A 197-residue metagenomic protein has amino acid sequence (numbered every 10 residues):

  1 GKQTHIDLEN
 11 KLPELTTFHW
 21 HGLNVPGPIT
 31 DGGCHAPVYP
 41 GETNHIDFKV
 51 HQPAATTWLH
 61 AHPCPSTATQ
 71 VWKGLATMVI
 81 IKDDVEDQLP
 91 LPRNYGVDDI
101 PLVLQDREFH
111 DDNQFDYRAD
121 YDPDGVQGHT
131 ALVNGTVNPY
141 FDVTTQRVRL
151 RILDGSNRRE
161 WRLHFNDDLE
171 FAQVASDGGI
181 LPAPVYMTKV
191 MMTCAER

Functional and structural regions predicted by a protein language model:
G1-H5, T43-H45, V97-P101, N138 (+2 more regions): Intrinsic-disorder/low-complexity, polar/charged segments enriched in Ser/Thr/Lys/Arg/Asp/Glu/Gln
G1-K82, P90, R159-T193: Histidine- and aromatic-enriched segments that form or immediately flank copper-ligand environments
G27-G32, P37-Y39, L104, D111-R197: Histidine- and aromatic-rich segments of cupredoxin/plastocyanin-like copper-binding domains
V50, P63, I81-D83, L104-D106 (+2 more regions): Short, structured patches in soluble enzyme cores that scaffold and shape functional sites
K82-I100: Low-complexity, Pro/Ser/Thr- and charge-rich linker/hinge segments at domain boundaries
